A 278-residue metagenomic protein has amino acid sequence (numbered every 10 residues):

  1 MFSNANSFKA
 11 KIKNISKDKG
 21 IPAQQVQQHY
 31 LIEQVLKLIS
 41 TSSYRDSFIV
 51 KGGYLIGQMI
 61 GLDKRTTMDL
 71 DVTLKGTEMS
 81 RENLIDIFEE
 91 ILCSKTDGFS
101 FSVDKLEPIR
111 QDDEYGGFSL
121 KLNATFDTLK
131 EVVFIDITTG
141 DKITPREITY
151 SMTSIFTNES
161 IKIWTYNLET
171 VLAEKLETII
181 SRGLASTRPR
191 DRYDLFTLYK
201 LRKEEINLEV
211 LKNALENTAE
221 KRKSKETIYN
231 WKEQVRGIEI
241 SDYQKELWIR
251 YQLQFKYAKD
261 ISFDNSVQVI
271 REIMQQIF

Functional and structural regions predicted by a protein language model:
M1-F48, Q58-T66, L70-F278: Structured mid-to-C-terminal alpha-helical surface segments
